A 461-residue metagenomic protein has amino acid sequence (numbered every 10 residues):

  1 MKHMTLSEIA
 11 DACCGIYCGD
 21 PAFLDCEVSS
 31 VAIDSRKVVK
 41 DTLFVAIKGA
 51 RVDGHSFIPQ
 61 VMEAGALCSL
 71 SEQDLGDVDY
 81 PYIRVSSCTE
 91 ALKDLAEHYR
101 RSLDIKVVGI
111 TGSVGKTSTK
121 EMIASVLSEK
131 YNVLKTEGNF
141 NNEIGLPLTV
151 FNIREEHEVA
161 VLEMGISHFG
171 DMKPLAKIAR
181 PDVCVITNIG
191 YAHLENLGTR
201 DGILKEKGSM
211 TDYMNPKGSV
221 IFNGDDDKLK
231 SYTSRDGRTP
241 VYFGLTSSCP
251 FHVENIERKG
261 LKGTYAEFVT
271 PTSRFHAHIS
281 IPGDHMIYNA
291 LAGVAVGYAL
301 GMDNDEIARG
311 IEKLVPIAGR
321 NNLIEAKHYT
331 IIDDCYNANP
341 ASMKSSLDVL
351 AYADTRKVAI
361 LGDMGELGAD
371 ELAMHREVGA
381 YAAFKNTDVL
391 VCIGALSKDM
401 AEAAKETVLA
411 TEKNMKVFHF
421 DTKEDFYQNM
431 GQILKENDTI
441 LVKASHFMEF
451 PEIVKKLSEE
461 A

Functional and structural regions predicted by a protein language model:
M1-D94, H98, Y352-T355, A380-Y381 (+2 more regions): N-terminal leader/targeting and accessory segments in enzymes
M1-Y17, L43, D182, N196 (+4 more regions): ATP-dependent carboxylate-amine ligase
E8-D11, A91-G224, K228-R238, Q432 (+1 more regions): Phosphate-binding loop of NTP-binding sites
A22-V31, E90-K93, N141-I144, M164-F169 (+6 more regions): Short gly/ser/thr-rich secondary-structure transition/capping motifs
A64-L67, Y80, M214-S219, D236-T239 (+2 more regions): A short helix->loop->beta-strand "cap" motif at the edges of active sites that frequently abuts
S69-G76, G224-K228, L245, G394-K398 (+1 more regions): Short, polar loop motifs at secondary-structure junctions
E72, V107-V108, V185-Y191, N223 (+5 more regions): Short beta-strands and strand-loop turn motifs
T119-I123, E257-F275, R320-L323: Acidic-glycine-rich active-site phosphate/pyrophosphate-binding loop
